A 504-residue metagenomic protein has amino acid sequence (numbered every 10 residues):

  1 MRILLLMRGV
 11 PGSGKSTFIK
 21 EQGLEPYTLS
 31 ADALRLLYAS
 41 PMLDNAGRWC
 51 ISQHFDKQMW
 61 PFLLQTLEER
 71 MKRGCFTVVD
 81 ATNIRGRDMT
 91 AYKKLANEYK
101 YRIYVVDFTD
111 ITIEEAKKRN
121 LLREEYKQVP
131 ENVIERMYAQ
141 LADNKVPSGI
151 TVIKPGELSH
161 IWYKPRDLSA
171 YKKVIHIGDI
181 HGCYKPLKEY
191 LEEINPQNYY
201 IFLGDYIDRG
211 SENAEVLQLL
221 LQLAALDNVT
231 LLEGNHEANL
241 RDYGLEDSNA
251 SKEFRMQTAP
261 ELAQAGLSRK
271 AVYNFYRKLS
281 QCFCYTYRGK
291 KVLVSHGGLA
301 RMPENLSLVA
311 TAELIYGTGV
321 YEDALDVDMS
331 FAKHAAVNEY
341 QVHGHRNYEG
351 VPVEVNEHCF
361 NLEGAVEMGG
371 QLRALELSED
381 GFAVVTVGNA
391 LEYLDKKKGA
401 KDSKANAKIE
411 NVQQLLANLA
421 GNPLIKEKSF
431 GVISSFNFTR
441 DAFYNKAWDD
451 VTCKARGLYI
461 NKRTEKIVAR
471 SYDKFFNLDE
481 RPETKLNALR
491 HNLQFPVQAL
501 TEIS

Functional and structural regions predicted by a protein language model:
R2-R8, S13, E21, Y27 (+2 more regions): Conserved GTP-binding G-domain of TRAFAC-class P-loop NTPases and closely related GTPase folds
S13-C75, E114-K118: Conserved substrate/cofactor phosphate-moiety recognition/catalytic segment in nucleotide-dependent phosphotransferases
L37, P41-N45, N83-E125: ATP-dependent NMP and nucleoside kinases share a basic, alpha-helical "lid"
H54-V106: Glycine-rich phosphate-binding loop used to anchor ATP phosphates in small-molecule kinases, encompassing both
E125, N132, R209-Y285, G289-V292 (+2 more regions): Active-site neighborhood of divalent metal-dependent phosphoester bond hydrolases
P155-L219: N-terminal active-site segment of His-dependent metallophosphoesterases
E322, V327-K401: Acidic, His/Gly-rich catalytic cores of divalent-metal-dependent hydrolytic chemistry
K398-I503: Active-site-proximal "nucleotidyltransferase
